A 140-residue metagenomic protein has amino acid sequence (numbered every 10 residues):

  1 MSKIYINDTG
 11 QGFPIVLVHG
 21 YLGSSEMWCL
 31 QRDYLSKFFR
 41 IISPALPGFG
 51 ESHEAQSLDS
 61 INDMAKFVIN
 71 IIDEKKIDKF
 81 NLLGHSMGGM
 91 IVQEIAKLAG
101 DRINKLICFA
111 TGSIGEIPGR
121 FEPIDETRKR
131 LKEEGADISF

Functional and structural regions predicted by a protein language model:
I4-E54: Conserved HGGG/HGGXW glycine-rich cap/lid loop of the alpha/beta-hydrolase fold
Y5, M27-L30, Y34, D63-I71 (+2 more regions): Alpha-helical elements of Rossmann-like donor-binding domains used by nucleotide-donor carbohydrate transfer enzymes
P14, F38-R40, K76-N81, R102-K105: Structural signature of beta-strand start/N-cap positions in the alpha/beta core of ABC transporter nucleotide-binding
Y21, L30-D33, Q56-D59, A96-G100 (+1 more regions): Short, glycine/charged-enriched secondary-structure capping and boundary segments
Y34, I42-L83: Active-site loop/oxyanion-hole signature of alpha/beta-hydrolase fold enzymes
S52, S86, A110: Catalytic nucleophile serine of serine hydrolases, specifically the conserved "nucleophile elbow" pentapeptide
G84-G88, V92: Gly/Ala-rich beta-loop-alpha elbow adjacent to hydrolase catalytic centers
Q93-L98, N104-E134: Flexible "cap/lid" loop of the alpha/beta hydrolase fold
